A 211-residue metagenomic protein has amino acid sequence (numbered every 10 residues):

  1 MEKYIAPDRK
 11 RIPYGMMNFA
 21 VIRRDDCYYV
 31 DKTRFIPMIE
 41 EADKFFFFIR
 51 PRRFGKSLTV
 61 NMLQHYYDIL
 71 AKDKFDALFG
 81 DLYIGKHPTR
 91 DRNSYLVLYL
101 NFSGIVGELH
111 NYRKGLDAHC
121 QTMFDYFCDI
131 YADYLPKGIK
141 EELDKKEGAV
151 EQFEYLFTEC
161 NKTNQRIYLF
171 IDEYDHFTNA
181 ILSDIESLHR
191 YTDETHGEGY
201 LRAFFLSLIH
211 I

Functional and structural regions predicted by a protein language model:
E2-Y67, A71, D76-G85: Walker A/P-loop-proximal flanking segment of P-loop NTPase domains
C27-Y29, S183-L206: Substrate-gripping "pore-loop 1 plus following alpha2 helix"
M38, R50, F54, L58-Y66 (+5 more regions): Alpha-helical scaffold elements adjacent to nucleotide-binding pockets in ATP/GTP-utilizing enzyme cores
F45-F47, V97, R166-Y168: Residue-level preference for the first positions of well-ordered beta-strands
K72-D129: P-loop NTPase motor core
Y126-F170, H196-E198: Mid-core helix/loop region of P-loop NTP-binding domains shared across ATPases and GTPases
N164-Y191: Conserved P-loop NTPase "ATPase switch" module shared by AAA+ and STAND
I209-I211: Conserved small/polar residues in nucleotide/adenosyl-binding loops
